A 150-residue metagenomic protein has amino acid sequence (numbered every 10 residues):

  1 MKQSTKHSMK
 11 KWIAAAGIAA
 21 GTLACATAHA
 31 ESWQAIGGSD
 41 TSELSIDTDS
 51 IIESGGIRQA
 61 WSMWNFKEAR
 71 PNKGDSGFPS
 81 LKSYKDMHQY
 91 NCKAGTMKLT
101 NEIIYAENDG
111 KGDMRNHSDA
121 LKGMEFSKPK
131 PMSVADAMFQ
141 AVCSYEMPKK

Functional and structural regions predicted by a protein language model:
K2-A16: Bacterial N-terminal signal peptides that target proteins for export
A15-A24: Bacterial N-terminal signal peptides
A26-D86, N91-K150: N-terminal secretory-pathway/extracellular module detecting exported/lumenal segments and adjacent signal-anchor/first
